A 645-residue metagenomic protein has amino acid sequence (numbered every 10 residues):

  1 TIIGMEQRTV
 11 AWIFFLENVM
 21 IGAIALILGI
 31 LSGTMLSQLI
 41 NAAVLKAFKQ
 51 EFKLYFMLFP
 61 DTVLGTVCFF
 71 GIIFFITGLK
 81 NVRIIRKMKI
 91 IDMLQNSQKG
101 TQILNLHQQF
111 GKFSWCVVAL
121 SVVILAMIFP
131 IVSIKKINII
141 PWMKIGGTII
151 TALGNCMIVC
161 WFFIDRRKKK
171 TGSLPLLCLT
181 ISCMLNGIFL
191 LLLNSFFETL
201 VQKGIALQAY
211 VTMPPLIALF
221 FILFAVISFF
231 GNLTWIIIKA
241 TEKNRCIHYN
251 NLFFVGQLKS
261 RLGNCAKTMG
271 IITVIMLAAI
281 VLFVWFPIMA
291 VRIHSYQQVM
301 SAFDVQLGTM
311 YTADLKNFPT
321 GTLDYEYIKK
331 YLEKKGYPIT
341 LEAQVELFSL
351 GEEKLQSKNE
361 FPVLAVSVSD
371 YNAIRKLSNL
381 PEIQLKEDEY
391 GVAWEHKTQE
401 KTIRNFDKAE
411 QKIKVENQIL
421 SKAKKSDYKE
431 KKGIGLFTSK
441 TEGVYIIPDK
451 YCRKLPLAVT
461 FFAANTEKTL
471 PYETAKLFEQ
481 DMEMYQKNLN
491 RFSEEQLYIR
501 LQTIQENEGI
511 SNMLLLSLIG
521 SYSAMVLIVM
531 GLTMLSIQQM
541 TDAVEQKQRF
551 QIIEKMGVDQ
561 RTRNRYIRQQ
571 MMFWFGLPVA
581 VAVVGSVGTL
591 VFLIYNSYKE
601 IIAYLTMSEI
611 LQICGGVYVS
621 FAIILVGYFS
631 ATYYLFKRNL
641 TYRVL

Functional and structural regions predicted by a protein language model:
T1, V10, L527-R549: A hydrophobic alpha-helix feature that marks transmembrane segments and, especially, their cytosolic C-terminal ends
M20-Q50, D61-K87, V122-K135, I188-T199 (+5 more regions): Small-residue-rich transmembrane alpha-helices
A43, F197-L200, G231-N232, L277-F303 (+3 more regions): Alpha-helical transmembrane segments
M88-N105, E545, R638-L645: Short cytosolic juxtamembrane segments of multi-pass membrane proteins
N105-C116, F163-M184, S228-L277, E545 (+1 more regions): N-terminal Sec/SRP start-transfer signal
I139-G147, L185, L190-F221, N490-L527 (+3 more regions): Peri-transmembrane interface segments
Q297-L515: Nucleotide-cofactor and metal-assisted catalytic machinery
